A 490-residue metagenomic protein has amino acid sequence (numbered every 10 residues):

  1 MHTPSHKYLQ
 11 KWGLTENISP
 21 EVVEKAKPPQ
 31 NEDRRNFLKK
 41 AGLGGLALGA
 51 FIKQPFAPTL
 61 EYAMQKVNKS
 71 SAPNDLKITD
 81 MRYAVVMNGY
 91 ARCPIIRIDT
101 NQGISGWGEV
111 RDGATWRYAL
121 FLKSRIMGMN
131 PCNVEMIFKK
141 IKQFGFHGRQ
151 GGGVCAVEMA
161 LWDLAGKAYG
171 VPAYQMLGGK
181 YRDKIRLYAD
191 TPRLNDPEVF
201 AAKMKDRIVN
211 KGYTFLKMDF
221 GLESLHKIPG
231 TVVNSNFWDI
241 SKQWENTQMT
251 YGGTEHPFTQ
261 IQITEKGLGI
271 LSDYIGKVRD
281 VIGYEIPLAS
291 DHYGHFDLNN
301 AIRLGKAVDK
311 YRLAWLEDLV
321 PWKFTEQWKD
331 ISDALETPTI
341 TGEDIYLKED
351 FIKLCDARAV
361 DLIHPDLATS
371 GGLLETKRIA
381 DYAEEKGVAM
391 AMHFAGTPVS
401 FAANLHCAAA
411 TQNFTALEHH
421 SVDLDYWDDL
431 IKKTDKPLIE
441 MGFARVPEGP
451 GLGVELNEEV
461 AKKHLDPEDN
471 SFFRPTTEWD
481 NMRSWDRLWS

Functional and structural regions predicted by a protein language model:
M1-D33: N-terminal secretory signal peptides
A26, Q30-N31, I52-G89, S105: C-terminal segment of N-terminal export signals and the immediately downstream linker at the start of the mature
G42-L43, A47-F51, S71-L76, D80-V86 (+3 more regions): Flexible C-terminal active-site loop/helix
C93, W107, A168, A389-M390: Ligand-binding pocket scaffold of soluble enzyme catalytic domains
P94-T100, D435: Short beta-strand elements
N101-V171, D486: Metal- or metallocofactor-binding catalytic centers and their adjacent structured scaffolds across diverse enzyme
W116, S124, M129, N133 (+2 more regions): Shared catalytic-loop signature of beta/alpha-barrel
K184-K329: Metal-dependent enolase-superfamily TIM-barrel catalytic cores that perform enediolate-based chemistry
